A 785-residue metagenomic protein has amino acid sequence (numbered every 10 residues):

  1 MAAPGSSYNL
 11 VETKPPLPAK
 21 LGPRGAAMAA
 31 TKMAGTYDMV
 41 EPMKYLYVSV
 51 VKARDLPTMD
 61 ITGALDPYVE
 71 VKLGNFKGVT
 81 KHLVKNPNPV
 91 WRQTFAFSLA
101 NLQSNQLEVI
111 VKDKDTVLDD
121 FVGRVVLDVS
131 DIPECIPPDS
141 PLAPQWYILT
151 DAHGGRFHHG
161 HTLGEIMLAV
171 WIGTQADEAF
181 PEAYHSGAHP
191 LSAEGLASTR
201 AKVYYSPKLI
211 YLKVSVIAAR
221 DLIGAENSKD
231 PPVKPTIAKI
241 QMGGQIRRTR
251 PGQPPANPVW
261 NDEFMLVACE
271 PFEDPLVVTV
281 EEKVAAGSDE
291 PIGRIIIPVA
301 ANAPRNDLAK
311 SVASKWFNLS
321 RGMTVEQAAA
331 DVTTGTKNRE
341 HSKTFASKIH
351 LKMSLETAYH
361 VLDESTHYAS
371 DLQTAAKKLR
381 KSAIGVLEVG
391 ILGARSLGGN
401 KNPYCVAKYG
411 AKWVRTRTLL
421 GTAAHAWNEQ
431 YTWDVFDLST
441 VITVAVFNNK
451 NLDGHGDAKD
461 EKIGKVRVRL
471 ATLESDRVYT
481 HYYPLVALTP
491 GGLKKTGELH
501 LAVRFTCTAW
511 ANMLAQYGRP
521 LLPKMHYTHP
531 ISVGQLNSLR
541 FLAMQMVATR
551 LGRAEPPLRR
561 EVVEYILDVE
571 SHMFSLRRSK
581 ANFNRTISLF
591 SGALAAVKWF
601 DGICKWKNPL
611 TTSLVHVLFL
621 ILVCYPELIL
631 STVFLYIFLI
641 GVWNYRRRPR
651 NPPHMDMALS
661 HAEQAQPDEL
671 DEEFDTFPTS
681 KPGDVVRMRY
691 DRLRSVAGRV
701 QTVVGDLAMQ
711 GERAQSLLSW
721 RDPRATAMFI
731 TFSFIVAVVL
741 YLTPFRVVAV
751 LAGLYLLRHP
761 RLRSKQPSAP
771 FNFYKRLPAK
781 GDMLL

Functional and structural regions predicted by a protein language model:
A2-P18, A34-T36, V51-R54, Y68 (+15 more regions): C2 and C2-like phospholipid-binding beta-sandwich domains
S6-L46, A183-Y211, D363-V386: Intrinsically disordered, low-complexity PEST-like regions enriched in Ser/Thr and acidic residues
Y45-N88, Y211, S215-N257, V284 (+1 more regions): Calcium-regulated, polybasic anionic-phospholipid
A53-R54, I217-L222, L392-S396, T508 (+4 more regions): Hydrophobic lipid-interacting interfaces of membrane-associated proteins
A96-S104, M265-D274, T432-T440: Short Pro-Gly-centered beta-turn/loop motif in secreted/extracellular proteins
H572-P609, P649-A737, H759-L785: Multipass alpha-helical transmembrane domains of eukaryotic endomembrane proteins
L589-A595, W606-Y645: Core alpha-helical transmembrane segments of integral membrane proteins
F619-F634, R721, I735-G753: Membrane-lumen (extracellular) interface motif
